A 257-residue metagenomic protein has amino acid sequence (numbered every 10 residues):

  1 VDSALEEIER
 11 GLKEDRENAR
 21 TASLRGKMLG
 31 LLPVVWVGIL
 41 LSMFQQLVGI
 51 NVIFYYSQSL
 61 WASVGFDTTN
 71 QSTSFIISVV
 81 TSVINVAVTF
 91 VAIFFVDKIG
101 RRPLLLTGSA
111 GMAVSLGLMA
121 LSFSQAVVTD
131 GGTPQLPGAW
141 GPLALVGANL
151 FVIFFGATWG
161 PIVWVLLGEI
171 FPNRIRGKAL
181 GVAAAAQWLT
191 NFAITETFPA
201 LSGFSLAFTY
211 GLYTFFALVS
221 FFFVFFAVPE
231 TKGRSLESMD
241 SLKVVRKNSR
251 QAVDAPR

Functional and structural regions predicted by a protein language model:
S3-R257: Alpha-helical transmembrane bundle of multi-pass membrane proteins
